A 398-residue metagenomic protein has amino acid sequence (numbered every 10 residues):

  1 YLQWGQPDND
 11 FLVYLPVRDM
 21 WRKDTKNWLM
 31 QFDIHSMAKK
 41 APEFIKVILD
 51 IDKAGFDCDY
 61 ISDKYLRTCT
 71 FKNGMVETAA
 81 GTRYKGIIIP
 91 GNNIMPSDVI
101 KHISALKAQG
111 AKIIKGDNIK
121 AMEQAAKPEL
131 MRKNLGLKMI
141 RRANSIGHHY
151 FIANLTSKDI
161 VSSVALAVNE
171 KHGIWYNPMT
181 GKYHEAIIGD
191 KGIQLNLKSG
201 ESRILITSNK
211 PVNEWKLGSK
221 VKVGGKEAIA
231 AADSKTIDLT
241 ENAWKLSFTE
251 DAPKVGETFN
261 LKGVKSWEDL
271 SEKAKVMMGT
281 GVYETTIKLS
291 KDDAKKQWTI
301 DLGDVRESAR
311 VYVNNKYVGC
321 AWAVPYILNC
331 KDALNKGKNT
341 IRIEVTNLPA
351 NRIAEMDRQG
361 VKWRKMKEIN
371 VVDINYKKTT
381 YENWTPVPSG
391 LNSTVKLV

Functional and structural regions predicted by a protein language model:
Y1-T280, K288-D292, V318, C330-K331 (+1 more regions): Carbohydrate-binding surfaces of carbohydrate-active enzymes
S97-V99, I160-S163, W215-K216, Q297 (+3 more regions): Extended hydrophobic-aromatic, low-complexity segments
H148, Y283, K296-W298: Structural beta-strand segments of beta-rich domains
A165, I287-N314, A321, I341-V345: Aromatic-lined ligand-binding clefts that engage carbohydrates, nucleic acids, or primary amines
S202, W298, N335-V361: Short, well-structured beta-strand segments enriched in hydrophobic/aromatic residues within extracellular or lumenal
P211-T240, N347-L397: Glycine/proline-rich low-complexity spacer/linker segments in large multi-domain proteins
T285, Y317, W363: Extracellular/oxidizing-compartment recognition motifs
G319-N329, N335: Aromatic- and Gly/Pro-enriched, solvent-exposed loop/edge beta-strand patches characteristic of beta-rich domains
